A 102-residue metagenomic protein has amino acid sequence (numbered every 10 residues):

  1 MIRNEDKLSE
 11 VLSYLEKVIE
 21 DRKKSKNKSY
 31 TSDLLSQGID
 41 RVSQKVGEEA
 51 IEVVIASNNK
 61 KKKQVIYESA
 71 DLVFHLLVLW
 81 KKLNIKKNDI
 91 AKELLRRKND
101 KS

Functional and structural regions predicted by a protein language model:
M1-S69, V73-S102: Flexible "arm" and connector segments at domain edges
